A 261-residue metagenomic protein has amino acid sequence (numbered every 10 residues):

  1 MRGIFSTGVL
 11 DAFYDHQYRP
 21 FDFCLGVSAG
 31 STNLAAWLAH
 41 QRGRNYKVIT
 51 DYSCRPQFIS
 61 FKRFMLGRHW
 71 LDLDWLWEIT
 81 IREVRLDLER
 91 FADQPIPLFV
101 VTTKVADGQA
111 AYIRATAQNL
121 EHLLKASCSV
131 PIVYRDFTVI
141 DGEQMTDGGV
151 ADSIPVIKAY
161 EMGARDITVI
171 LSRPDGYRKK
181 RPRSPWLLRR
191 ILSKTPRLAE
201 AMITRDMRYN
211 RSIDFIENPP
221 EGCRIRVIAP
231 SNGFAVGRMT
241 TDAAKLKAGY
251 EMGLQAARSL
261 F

Functional and structural regions predicted by a protein language model:
M1-V27, A35-F261: Patatin-like phospholipase
